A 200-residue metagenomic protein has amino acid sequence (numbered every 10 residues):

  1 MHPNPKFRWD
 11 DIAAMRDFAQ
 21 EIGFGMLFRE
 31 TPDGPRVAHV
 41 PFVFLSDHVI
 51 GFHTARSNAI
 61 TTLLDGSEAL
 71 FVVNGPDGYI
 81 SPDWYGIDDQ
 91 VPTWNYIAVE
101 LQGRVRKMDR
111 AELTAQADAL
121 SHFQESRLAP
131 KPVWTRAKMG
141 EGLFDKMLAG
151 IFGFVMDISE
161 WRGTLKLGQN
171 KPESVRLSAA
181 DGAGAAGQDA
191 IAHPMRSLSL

Functional and structural regions predicted by a protein language model:
M1-M26: Short, basic/aromatic recognition patches
R16, D89-Q90, L143-K146: A generic local secondary-structure boundary/capping motif
E21-R56, F71: Short beta-strand segments
G23, A38, H48-I50, D65-A69 (+2 more regions): A generic structural signal for short beta-strands and their flanking turns/coil linkers
P35-V37, L63-D65, G168: Short glycine/proline-enriched turns and hinge-like loops at secondary-structure junctions
I50-V72, G184-S199: An N-terminal domain-start capping segment
R56-A119: Short, structured beta-strand-loop surface elements
R106-L200: C-terminal edge-of-domain segments
